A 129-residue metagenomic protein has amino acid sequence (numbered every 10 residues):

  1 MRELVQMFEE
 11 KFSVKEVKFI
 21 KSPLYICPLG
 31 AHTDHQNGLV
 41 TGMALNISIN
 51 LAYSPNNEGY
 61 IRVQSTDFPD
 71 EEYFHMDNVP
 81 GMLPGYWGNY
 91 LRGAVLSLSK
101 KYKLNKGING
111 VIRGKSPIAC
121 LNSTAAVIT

Functional and structural regions predicted by a protein language model:
M1-A125: ATP-binding N-lobe of GHMP and related small-molecule kinases
